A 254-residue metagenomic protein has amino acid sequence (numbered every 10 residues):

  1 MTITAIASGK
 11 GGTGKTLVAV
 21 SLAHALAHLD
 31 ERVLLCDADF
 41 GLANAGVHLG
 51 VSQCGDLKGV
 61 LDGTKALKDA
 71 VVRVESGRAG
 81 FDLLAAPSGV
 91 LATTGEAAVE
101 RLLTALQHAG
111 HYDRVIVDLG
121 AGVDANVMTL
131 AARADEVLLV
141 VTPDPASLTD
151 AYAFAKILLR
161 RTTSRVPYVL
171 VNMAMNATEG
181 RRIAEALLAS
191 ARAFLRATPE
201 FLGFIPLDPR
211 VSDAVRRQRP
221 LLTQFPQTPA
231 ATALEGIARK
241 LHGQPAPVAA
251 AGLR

Functional and structural regions predicted by a protein language model:
T2-D39: Walker A/P-loop phosphate-binding motif and the immediately C-terminal alpha-helix
G9, T142, P167-R182, F204-V211: G-domain G4 guanine-recognition motif of GTPases
A27, A131, L159: Gly/Ala-rich phosphate-binding loop of Rossmann-like dinucleotide-binding domains, activating on the conserved
L35-D113, V215-P220: P-loop/Walker-type NTP enzyme "switch/lid" segment
G110, D124-A146: Inter-motif core of Ras-like GTPase G domains
L148-T163: Conserved C-terminal guanine-recognition region of P-loop GTPase G domains, centered on the G4
L195-L222, L234: Beta-strand-loop-alpha "switch" segments that mediate conformational coupling across diverse proteins
R216-R254: NTP-binding/hydrolysis catalytic cores, primarily Walker-type P-loop NTPases
